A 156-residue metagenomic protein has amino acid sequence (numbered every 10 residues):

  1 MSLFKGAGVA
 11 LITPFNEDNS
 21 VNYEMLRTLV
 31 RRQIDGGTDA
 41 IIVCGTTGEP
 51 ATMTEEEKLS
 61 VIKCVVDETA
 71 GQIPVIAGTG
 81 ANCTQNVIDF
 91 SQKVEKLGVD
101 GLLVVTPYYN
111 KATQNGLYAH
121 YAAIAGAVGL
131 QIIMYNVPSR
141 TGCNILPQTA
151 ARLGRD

Functional and structural regions predicted by a protein language model:
S2-V9, P14-N144, A150: Active-site beta->alpha loop and helix N-cap motifs at the rims of alpha/beta catalytic domains
T149-D156: Active-site/ligand-binding-proximal alpha/beta "capping" segment
